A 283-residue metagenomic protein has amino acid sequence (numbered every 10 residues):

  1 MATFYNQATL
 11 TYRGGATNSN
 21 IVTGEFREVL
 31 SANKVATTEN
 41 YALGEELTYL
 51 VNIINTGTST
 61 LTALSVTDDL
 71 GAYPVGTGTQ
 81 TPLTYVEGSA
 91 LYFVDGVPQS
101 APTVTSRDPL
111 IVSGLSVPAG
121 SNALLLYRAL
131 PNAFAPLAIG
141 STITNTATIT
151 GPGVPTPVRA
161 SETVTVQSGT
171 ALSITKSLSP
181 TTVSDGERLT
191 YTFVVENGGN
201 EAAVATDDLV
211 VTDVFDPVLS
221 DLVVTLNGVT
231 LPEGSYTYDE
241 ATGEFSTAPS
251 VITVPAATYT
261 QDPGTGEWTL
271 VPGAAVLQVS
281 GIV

Functional and structural regions predicted by a protein language model:
M1-V283: Exported/extracytosolic protein signature
